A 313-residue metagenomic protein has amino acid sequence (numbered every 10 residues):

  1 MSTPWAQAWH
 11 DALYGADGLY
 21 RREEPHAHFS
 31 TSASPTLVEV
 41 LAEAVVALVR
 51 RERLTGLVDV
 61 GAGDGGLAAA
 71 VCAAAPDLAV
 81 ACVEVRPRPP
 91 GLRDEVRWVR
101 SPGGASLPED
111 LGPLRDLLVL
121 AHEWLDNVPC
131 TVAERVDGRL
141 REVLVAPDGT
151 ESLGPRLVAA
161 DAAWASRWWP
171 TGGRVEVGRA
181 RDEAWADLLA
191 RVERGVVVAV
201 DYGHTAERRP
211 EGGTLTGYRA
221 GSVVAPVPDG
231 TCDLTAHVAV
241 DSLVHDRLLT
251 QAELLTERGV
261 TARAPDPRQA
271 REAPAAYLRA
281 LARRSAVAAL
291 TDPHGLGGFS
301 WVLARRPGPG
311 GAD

Functional and structural regions predicted by a protein language model:
M1-G112, D116-L117, A133, G259 (+2 more regions): Rossmann-like AdoMet
D11, D17-G18, A27, E123-D126 (+4 more regions): Flexible, active-site-adjacent loop/turn segments at secondary-structure boundaries
A33, A159-D313: Long, Lys/Arg- and hydrophobic-enriched amphipathic alpha-helices
D59, C82, L118-A121, V196-V200 (+1 more regions): A structural signal for short, well-ordered beta-strand segments and their strand-loop junctions that often border
V60, V85, W124-N127, Y202: Generic detector of well-ordered alpha-helical packing
A62-L67, D126, H204-E207: Gly/Ser/Thr-rich loops at beta-strand to alpha-helix junctions that form or flank small-molecule/cofactor-binding
P102-G104, L114-V136, V175-R179, E183 (+1 more regions): A short SAM/SAH-binding and catalytic strip from SAM-dependent methyltransferases
L117-P170, G212-A220: A mobile, often basic/glycine-rich helix-loop segment that functions as the active-site lid/recognition loop
